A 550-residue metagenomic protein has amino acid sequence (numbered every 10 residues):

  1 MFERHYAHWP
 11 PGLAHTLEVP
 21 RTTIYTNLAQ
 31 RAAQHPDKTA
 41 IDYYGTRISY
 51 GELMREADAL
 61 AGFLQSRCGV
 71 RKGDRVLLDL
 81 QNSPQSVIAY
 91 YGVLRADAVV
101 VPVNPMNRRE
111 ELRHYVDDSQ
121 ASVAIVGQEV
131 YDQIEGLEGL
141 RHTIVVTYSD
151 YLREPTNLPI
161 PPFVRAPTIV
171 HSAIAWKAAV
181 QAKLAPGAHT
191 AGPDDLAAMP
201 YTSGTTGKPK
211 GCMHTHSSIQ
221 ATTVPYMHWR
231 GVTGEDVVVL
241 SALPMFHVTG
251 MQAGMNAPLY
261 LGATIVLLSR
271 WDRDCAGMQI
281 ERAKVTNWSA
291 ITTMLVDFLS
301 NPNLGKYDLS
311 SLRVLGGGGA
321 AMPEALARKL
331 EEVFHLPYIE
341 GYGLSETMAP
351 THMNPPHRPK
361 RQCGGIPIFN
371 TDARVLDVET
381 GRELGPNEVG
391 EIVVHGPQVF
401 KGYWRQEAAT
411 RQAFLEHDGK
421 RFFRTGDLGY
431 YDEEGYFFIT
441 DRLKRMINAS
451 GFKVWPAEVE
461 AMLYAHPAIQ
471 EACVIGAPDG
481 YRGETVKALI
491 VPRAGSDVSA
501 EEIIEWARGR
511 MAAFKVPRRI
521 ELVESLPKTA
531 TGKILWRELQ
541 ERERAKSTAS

Functional and structural regions predicted by a protein language model:
M1-I48, E52-R67, K72, D150-T168 (+6 more regions): N-lobe entry segment of adenylate-forming
P20, Y43-I48, A61-E110, K453 (+1 more regions): Conserved AMP-binding/adenylate-forming
R67-R71, K183-D194, M199-A242, L261-A263 (+1 more regions): Conserved adenylate-forming
R95-A178, A494-S496: Structural core segment of the AMP-binding/adenylate-forming
N107, A124-V126, I280, W288 (+8 more regions): AMP-binding/adenylate-forming catalytic core of the ANL superfamily
Q220-V238, F246-N287, L295-D297, N301: Conserved AMP-binding/adenylation subdomain of ANL enzymes
R282-A290, L299-K360, D372: Gly/Ser/Thr-rich phosphate-binding loop
I366-N370, R382-F414, V454: Conserved ATP/PPi-binding loop(s) of AMP-dependent carboxylate-activating enzymes
